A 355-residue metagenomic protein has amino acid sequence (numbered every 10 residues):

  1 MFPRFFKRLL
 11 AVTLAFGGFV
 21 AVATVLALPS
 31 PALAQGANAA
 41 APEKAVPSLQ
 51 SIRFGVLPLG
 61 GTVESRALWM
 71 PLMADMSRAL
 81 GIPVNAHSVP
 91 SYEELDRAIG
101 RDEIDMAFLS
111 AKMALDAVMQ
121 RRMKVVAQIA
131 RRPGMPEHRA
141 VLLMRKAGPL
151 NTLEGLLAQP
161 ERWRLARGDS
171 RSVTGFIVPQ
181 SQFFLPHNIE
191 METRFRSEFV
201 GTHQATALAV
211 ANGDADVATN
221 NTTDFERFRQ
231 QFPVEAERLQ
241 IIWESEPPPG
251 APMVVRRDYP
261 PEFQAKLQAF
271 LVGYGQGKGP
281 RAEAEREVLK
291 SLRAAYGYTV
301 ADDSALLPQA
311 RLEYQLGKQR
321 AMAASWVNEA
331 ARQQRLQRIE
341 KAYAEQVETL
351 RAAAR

Functional and structural regions predicted by a protein language model:
F2-F19: Bacterial N-terminal signal peptides that target proteins for export
V22-A39: Signal peptide processing junction and immediate N-terminal pro/mature segment of secreted/exported proteins
A39-L115: Extracytoplasmic small-molecule ligand-binding "clamshell" domains of the periplasmic binding protein/Venus flytrap
A45-Q50, G60-G61, A67, P71 (+1 more regions): An extracytoplasmic/periplasmic, membrane-proximal ligand-sensing/linker region
L49, R53-S77, V89, P133-L208: Bilobed "Venus flytrap"/periplasmic-binding protein-like clamshell domains and structurally analogous long
R53-P58, R131-V141, P233-Q268, R286-D302: Periplasmic-binding protein-like
E93-A107, Q120, H138, H203-A218: Short helices/loops that flank or line small-molecule/ion binding pockets
A111-R121, F184-L185, A209-N212, D216-E237: A ligand-binding cleft/hinge motif common to bilobed small-molecule-binding domains
